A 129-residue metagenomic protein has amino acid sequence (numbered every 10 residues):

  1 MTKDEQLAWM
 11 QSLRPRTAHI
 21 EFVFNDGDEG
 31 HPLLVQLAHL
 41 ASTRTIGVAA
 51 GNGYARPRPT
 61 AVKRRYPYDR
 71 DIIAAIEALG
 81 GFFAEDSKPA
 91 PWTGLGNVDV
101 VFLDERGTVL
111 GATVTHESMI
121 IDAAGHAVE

Functional and structural regions predicted by a protein language model:
M1-E129: Structured alpha/beta or helical-core interaction and ligand-binding surfaces enriched in interleaved
